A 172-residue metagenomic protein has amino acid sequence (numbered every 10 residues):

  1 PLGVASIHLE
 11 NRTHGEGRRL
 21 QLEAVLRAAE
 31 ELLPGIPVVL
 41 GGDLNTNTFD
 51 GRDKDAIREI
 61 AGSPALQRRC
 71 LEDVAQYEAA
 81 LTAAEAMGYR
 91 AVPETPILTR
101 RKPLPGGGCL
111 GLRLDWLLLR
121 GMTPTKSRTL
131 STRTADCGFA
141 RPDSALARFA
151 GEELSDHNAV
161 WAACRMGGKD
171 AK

Functional and structural regions predicted by a protein language model:
P1-N11, G41: Active-site-proximal beta-strand elements of phosphoester/diester hydrolases
S6, H14-L20, D50-D53: A short secondary-structure junction signal
E10-T13, T46: Short histidine/acidic/glycine/proline-rich micro-motifs that form metal- and phosphate-coordinating active-site loops
H14-G35: A long, amphipathic alpha-helix that forms part of the scaffold/cap immediately adjacent to metal-dependent active
E30-V39, T46-K172: Metal-dependent phosphoester-hydrolase catalytic domains
